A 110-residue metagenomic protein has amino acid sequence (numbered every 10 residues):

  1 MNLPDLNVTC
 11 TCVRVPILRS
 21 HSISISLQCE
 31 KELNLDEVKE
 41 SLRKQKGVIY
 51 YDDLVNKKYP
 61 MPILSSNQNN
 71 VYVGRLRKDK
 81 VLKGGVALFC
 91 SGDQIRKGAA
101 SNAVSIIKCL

Functional and structural regions predicted by a protein language model:
M1-A87: C-terminal substrate-binding/catalytic lobe of Rossmann-fold NAD(P)-dependent oxidoreductases
N70-V73, R77-L110: NAD(P)-dependent Rossmann-like dehydrogenase/reductase catalytic/cofactor-binding core
